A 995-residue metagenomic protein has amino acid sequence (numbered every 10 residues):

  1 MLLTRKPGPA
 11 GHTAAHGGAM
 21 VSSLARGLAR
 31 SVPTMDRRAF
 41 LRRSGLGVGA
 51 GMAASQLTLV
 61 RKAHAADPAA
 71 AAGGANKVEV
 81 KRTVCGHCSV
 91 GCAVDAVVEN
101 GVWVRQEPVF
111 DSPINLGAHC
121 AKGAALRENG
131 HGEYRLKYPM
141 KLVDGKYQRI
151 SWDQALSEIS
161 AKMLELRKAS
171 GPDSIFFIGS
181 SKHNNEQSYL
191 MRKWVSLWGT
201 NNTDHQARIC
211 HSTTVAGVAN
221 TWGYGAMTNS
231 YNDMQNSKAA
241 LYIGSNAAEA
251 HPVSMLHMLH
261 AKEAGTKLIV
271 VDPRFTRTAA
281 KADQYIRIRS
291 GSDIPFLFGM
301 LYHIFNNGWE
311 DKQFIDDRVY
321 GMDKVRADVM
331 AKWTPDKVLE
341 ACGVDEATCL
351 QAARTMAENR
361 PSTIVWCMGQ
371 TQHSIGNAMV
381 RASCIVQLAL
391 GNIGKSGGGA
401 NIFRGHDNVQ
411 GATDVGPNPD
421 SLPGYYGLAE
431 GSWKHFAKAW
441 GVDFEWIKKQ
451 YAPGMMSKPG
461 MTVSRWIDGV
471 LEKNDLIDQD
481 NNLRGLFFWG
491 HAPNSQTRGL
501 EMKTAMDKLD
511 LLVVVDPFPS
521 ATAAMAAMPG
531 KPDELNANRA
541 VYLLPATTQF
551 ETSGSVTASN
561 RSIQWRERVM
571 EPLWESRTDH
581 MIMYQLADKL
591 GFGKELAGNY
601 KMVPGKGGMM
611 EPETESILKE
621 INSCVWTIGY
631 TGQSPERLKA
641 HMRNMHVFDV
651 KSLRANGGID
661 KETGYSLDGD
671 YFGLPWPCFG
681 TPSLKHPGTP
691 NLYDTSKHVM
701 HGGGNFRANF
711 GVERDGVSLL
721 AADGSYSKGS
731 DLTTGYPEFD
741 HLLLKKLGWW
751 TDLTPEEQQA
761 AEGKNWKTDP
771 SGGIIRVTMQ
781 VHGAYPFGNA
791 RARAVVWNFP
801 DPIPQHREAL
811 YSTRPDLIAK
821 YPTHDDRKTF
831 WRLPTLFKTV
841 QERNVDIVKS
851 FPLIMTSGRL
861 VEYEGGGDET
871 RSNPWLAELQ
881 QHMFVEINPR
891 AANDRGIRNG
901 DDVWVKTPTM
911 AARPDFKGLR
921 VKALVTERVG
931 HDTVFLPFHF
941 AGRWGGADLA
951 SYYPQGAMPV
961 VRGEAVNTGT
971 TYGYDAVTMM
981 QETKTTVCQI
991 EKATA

Functional and structural regions predicted by a protein language model:
M1-M35: N-terminal secretory signal peptides
L2-L3, L59, A121, G969 (+1 more regions): Conserved N-terminal structural segment that caps and organizes enzyme catalytic cores in eukaryotes
L24, L28-T34, S55-N100, A264: C-terminal segment of N-terminal export signals and the immediately downstream linker at the start of the mature
L28-V32, R43-S44, V48, M52 (+13 more regions): Cofactor-pocket helix-loop regions in the catalytic cores of large enzyme subunits
L46-A53, A96, S112, E128-N129 (+1 more regions): N-terminal cofactor/phosphate-binding cores enriched in small/glycine residues, especially glycine-rich loops such as
N100-L136: N-terminal cap/recognition module
V442-E472, P687-D846: Long, low-complexity, polar/charged, intrinsically disordered or flexibly structured peripheral segments
M581-P635, S725, D731-T734, L742-K746 (+8 more regions): Long, contiguous, secondary-structure-rich segments that constitute the structural scaffold of globular domains
